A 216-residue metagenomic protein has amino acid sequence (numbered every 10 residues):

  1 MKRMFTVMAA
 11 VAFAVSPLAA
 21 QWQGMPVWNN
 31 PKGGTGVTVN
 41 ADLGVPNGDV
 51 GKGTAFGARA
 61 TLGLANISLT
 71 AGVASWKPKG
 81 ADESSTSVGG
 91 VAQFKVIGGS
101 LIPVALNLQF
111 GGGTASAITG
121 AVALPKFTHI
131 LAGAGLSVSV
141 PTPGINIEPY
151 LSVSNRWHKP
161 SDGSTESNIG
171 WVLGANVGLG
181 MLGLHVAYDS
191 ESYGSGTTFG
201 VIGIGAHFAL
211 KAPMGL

Functional and structural regions predicted by a protein language model:
M4-S16: Sec-dependent N-terminal signal peptides
L18-A20, G90, I204: Intrinsic low-complexity/disordered segments
A19-P78: Short glycine/proline- and aromatic-enriched beta-strand/turn motifs that initiate or cap beta-hairpins
W22-T35, N66, G80-D82, I97-L106 (+3 more regions): Short loop/turn motifs that connect adjacent beta-strands in outer-membrane beta-barrel proteins
M25, G48-G51, F110-G200, G205-L216: Outer-membrane beta-barrel transmembrane domain signature
A60, L69-V73, A92, L136 (+2 more regions): Membrane-embedded beta-strands that build the outer-membrane beta-barrel scaffold
A81-K95, G99-P125: Extracellular-facing segments of soluble proteins and assemblies that are Gly/Ser/Thr-biased and enriched in aromatics
